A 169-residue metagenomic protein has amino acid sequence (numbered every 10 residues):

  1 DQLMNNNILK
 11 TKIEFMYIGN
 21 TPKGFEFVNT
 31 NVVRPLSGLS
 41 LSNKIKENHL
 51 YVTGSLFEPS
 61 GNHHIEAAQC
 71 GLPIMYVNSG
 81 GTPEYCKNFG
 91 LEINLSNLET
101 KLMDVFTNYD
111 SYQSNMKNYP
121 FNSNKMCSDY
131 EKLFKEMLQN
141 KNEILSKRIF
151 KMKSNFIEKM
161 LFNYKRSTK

Functional and structural regions predicted by a protein language model:
Y17-S42: Nucleotide-activated donor-binding/catalytic signature segment of Leloir-type glycosyltransferases, i.e., the conserved
S37-N48, Q69, P83: Short acidic alpha-helix that forms the nucleotide-activated donor recognition element in Leloir-type transferases
L56: Aromatic "clamp/platform" in nucleotide-sugar-dependent glycosyltransferases that forms part of the donor/acceptor
G61-H64, T82: Short glycine/serine-rich donor-binding loops of glycosyltransferases
P73-Y76: Short hydrophobic beta-strand element within catalytic cores of glycosyltransferases and related nucleotide-activated
P83-D104: Change "using UDP/GDP/dTDP sugars" to "using nucleotide sugars
Y109-F162: A charged, aromatic-enriched C-terminal amphipathic alpha-helix characteristic of glycosyltransferases across folds
